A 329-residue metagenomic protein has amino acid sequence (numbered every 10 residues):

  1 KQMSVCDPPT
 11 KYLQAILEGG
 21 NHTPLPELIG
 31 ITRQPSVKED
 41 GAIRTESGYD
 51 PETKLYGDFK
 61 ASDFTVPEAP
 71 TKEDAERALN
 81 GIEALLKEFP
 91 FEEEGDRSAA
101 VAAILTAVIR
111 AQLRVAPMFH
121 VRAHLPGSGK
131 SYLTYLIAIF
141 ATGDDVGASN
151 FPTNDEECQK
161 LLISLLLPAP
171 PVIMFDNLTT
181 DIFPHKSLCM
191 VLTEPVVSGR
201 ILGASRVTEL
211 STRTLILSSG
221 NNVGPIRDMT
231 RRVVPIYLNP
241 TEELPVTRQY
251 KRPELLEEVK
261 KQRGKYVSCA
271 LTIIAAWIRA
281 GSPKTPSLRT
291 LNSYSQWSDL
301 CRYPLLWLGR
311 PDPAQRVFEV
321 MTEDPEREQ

Functional and structural regions predicted by a protein language model:
K1, K11, K38, K54 (+11 more regions): Context-gated lysine
K1-L86: Conserved glycine-centered beta->alpha loop in an early N-terminal alpha/beta scaffold
Q2-S4, P9-L13, P70, E83-F89 (+4 more regions): Generic detector of short, locally flexible boundary/turn motifs and exposed helical patches
C6-T10, I16-E18, E27, D74-R77 (+4 more regions): N-terminal start-of-chain detector that recognizes signal peptides and the immediate post-cleavage beginning
T23, R97-A103, Q112-F119, F140-L192 (+1 more regions): Feature primarily recognizes SF3-like P-loop helicase cores of small DNA viruses
I31-G41, Y56-F64, F89-G95, M118 (+3 more regions): Short, mixed-charge, low-aromatic patches
D40, A107, H124, S219-G220 (+1 more regions): Structured loops at beta-to-helix junctions and adjacent beta-edge loops in soluble globular domains
G48-P170: P-loop NTPase catalytic core of nucleic-acid-dependent motor ATPases
